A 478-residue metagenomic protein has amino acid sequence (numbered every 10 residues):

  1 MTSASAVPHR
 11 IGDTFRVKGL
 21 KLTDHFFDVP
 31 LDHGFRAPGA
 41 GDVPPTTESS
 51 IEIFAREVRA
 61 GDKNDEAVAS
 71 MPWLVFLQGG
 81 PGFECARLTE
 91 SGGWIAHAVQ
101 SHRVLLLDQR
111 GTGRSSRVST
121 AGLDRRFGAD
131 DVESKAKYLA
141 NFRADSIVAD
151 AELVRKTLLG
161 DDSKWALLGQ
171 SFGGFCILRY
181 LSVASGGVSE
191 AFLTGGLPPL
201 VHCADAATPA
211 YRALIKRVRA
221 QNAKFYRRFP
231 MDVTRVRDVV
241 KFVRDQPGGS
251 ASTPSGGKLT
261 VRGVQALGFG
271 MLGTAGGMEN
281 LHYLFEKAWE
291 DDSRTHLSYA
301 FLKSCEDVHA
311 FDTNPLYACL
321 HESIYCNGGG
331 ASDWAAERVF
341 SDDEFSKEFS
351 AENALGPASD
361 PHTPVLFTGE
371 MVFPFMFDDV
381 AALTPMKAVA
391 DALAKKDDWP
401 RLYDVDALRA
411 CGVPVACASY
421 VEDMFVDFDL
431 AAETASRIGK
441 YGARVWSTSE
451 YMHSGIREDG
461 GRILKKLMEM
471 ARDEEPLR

Functional and structural regions predicted by a protein language model:
M1-A4: Universal eukaryotic N-terminal targeting presequences
A6-G256, P374-L393, D397-R409, V413 (+4 more regions): Gly/Pro-rich cap/lid or specificity-loop segments adjacent to the active site
S250-K396: Alpha/beta-hydrolase fold active-site neighborhood
